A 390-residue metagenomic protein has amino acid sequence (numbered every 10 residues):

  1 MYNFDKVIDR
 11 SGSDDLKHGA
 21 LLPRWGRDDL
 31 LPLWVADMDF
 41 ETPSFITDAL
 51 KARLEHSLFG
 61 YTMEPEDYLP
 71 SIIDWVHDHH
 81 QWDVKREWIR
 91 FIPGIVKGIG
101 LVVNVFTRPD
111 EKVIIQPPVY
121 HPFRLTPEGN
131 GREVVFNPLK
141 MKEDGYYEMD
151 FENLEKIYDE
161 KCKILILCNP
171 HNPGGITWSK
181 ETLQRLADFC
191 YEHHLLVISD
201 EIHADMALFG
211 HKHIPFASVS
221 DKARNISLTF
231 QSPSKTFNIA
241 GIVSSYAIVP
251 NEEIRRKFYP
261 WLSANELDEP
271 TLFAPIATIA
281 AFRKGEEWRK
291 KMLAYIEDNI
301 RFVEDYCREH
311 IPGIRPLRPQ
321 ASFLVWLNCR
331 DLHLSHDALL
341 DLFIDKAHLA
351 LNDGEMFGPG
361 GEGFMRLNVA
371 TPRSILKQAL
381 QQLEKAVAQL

Functional and structural regions predicted by a protein language model:
Y2-V96, L101, A281-F282, Q389-L390: N-terminal small-domain helix-loop-helix segment of the aminotransferase-like
D48, A52, D221, N225-E297 (+1 more regions): Conserved core segment of the aminotransferase class I/II
V105-P127: Conserved PLP-anchoring active-site segment centered on the Schiff-base-forming lysine
E111, R132, E192-L195, R224-N225: A short helix->loop->beta-strand "cap" motif at the edges of active sites that frequently abuts
L139-H211: Active-site phosphate-binding strand-loop segment of PLP-dependent enzymes
E155-K156, A223, H333-S335, L342-L351 (+1 more regions): PLP-dependent enzyme catalytic core of the Aspartate aminotransferase-like
I279, Y295-E304, P316-C329: Conserved glycine-rich beta-strand-loop-beta hairpin in the small C-terminal domain of fold type I
